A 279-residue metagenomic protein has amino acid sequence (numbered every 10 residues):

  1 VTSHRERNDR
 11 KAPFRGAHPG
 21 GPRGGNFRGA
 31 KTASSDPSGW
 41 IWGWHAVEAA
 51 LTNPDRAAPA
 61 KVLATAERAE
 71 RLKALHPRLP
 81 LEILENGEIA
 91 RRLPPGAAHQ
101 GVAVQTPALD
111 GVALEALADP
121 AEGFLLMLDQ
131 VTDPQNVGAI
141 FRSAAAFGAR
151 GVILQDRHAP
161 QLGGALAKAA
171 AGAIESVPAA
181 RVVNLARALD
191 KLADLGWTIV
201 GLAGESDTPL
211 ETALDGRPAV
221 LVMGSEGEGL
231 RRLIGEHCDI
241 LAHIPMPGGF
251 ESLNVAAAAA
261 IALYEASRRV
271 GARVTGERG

Functional and structural regions predicted by a protein language model:
V1-D119, R278-G279: N-terminal positively charged helical leader segments and presequences
I41, A60-A66, I199-A203, L221-G224: Short, hydrophobic beta-strand segments that form beta-sheet elements in well-ordered domains
E48, A146, K168-A173, R232-G279: Structured adenosyl-cofactor binding patch, chiefly the S-adenosyl-L-methionine
A66-A69, N86-I89, R157-A159, N184 (+2 more regions): Short, ordered loop/turn segments at secondary-structure junctions
L114-P120, K191-A193, E211-D215: Short amphipathic alpha-helix with an adjacent loop that forms part of the alpha/beta core around
P120-D207: RNA substrate-binding interface of SAM-dependent RNA methyltransferases
V200-F250, N254-A256: Active-site/ligand-binding-proximal alpha/beta "capping" segment
